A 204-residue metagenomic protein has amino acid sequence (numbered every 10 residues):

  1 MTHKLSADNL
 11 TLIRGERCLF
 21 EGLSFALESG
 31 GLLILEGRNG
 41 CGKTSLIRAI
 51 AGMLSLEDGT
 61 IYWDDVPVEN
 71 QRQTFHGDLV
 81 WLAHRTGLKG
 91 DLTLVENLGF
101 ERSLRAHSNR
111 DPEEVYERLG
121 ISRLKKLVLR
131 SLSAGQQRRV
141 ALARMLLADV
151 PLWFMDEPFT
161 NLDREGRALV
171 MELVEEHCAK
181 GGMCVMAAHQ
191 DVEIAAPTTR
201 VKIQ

Functional and structural regions predicted by a protein language model:
A51: Helix-to-loop junction immediately C-terminal to a conserved catalytic motif
L56-N70, T74-F75: Conserved ABC transporter NBD signature motif
R85, G90-A106: Q-loop/switch helix immediately C-terminal to the Walker
G99, R110-K125: Conserved ABC ATPase "signature" region
V128-G135: Conserved ABC ATPase signature
L142, G181: Hydrophobic anchor residue at the start of the ABC signature
W153-E157: Catalytic Walker B motif of ABC-type/P-loop ATPase nucleotide-binding domains
